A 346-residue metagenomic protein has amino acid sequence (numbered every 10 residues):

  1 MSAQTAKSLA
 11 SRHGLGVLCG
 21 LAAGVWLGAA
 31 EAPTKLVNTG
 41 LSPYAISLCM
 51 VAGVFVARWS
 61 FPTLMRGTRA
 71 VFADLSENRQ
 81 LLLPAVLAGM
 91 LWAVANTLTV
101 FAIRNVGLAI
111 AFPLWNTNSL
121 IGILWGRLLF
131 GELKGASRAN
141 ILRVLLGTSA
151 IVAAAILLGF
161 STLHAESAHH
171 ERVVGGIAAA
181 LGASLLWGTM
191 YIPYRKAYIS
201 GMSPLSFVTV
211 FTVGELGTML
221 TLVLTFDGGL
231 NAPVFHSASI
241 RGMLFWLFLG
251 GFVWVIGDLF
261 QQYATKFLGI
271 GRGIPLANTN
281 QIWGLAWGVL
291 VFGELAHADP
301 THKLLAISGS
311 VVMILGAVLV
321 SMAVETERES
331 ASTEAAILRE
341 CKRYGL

Functional and structural regions predicted by a protein language model:
S2-L346: Polytopic alpha-helical membrane proteins, predominantly small-molecule transporters/carriers
